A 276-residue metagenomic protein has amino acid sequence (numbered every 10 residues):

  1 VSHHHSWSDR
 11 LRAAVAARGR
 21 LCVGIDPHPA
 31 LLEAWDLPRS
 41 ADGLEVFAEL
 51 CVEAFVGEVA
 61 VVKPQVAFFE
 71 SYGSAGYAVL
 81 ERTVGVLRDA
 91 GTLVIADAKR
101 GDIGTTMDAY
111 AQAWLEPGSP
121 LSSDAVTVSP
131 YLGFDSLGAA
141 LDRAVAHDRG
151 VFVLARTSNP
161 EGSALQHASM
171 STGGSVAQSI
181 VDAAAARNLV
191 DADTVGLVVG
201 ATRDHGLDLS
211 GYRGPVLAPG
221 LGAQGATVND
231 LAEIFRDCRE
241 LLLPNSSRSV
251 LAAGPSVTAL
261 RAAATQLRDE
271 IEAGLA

Functional and structural regions predicted by a protein language model:
S2-Q65, F69-R82, V86-I95, T172 (+2 more regions): Conserved N-terminal beta1-alpha1 strand-loop-helix module at the mouth
V15-A16, V52-E58, R82-D89, L141-H147 (+2 more regions): Acidic (Asp/Glu)-rich catalytic clusters
A17, V59, P117-D124, V145-V151 (+3 more regions): Glycine-enriched alpha-helix->loop->beta-strand junction motifs that scaffold or abut catalytic
V23, V62, D97, V126 (+2 more regions): Conserved, mostly hydrophobic/aromatic
P27-L31, V66-E70, R100-D102, P130-L132 (+4 more regions): Active-site-proximal loop/turn and secondary-structure-junction residues that shape catalytic pockets, frequently
P27-P29, A98-G196: Conserved anion-binding
S71-V86, I103-D108, L132-V145, T202-S210 (+1 more regions): Active-site-adjacent beta->alpha loops and helix N-cap segments on the catalytic face of soluble alpha/beta enzymes
L197, A201-N245, S249-V250: A C-terminal functional module that forms or caps the active site or interfaces directly with catalytic machinery
